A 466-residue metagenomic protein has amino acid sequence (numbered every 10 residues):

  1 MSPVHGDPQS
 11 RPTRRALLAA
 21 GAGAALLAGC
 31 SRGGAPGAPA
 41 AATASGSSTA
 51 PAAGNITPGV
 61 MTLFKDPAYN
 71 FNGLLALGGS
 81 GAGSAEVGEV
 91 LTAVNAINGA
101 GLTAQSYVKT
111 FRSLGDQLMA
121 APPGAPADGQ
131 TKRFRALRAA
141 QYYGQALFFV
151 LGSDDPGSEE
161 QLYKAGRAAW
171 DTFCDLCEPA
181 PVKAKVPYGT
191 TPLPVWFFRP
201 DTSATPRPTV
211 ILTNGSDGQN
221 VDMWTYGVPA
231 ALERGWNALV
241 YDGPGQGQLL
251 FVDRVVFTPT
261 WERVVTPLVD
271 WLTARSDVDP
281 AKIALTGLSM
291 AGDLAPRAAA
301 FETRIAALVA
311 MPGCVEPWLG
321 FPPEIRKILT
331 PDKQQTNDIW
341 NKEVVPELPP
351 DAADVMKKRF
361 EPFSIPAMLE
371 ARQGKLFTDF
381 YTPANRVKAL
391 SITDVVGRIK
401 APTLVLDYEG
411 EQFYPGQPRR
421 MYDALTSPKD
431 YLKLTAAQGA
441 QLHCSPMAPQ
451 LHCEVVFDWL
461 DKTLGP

Functional and structural regions predicted by a protein language model:
M1-P12, A20-A28: N-terminal secretory signal peptides
F111, K164-T202: N-terminal cap/lid segment of alpha/beta-hydrolase-fold proteins
V256-S276: Alpha/beta-hydrolase active-site loop
A300-D379, D407: Hydrolase active-site cap/lid region
I399, V405-D407: Short beta-strand/loop motif that positions the catalytic acidic residue of the alpha/beta-hydrolase fold
Q412-Q417: Conserved alpha/beta-hydrolase "acid-adjacent" motif
L425-A440: Catalytic histidine neighborhood in serine/cysteine hydrolases with alpha/beta-hydrolase-type architecture
P446-P466: Catalytic active-site module of serine/aspartate enzymes centered on a nucleophile-bearing elbow/loop
